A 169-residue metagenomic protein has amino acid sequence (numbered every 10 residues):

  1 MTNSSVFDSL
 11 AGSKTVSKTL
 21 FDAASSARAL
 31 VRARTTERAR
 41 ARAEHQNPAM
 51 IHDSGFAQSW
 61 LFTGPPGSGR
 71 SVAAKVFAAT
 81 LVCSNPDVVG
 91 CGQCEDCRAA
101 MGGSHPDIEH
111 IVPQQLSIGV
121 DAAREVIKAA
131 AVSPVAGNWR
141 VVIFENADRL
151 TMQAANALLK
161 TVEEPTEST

Functional and structural regions predicted by a protein language model:
M1-Q153: P-loop/Walker A NTP-binding region and its immediately flanking N-terminal helices in P-loop NTPase folds
A131, N156-T169: Conserved catalytic/switch belt of AAA+ P-loop NTPases
